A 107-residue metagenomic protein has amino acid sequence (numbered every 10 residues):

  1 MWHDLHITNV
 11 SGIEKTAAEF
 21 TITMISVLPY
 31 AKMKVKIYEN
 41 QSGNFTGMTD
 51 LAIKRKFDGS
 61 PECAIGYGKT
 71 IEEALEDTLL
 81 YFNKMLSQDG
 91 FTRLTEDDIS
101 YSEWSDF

Functional and structural regions predicted by a protein language model:
M1-K32: Negatively charged, low-complexity tracts enriched in Asp/Glu with abundant Ser/Thr
W2-H3, S87-F107: Short, mixed-charge low-complexity intrinsically disordered segments
G12, P29, S42-N44, K54-K56 (+2 more regions): Generic "edge-of-domain/loop-turn" microfeature
K15, F45-G47, G66, E72: N-terminal cationic amphipathic segment used for targeting or macromolecule association
M33-G59: A short, structured beta-strand/loop element
A52-E76: A short, exposed loop/beta-hairpin motif centered on an aromatic-Gly-Thr core
G68-T95: Ampiphathic alpha-helical segments that act as solvent-exposed interaction surfaces
